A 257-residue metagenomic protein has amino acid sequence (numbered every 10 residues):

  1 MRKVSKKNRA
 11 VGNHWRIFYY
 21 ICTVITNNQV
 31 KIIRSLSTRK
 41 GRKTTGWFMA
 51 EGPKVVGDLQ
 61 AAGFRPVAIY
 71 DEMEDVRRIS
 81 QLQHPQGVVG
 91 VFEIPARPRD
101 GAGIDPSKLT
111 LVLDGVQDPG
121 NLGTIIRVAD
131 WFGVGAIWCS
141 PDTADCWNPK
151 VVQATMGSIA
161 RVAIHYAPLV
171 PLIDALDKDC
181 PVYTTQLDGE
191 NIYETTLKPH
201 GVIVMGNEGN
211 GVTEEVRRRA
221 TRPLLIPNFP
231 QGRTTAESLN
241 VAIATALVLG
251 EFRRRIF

Functional and structural regions predicted by a protein language model:
S5-I17: Positively charged N-terminal leader segments that act as targeting/secretion signals
F18-I69, T143-A144: Boundary-proximal intrinsically disordered activation/regulatory segments immediately upstream of a helical core
Y20-I21, G101-G189: RNA substrate-binding interface of SAM-dependent RNA methyltransferases
G52, Q117-T124, A236-A244: Amphipathic alpha-helical repeat scaffolds
E74-E93: Glycine/small-residue-rich loop that forms an oxyanion/phosphate-binding "nest" at active or ligand-binding sites
G90, W131-F132, C146-S158, E214 (+1 more regions): Structured adenosyl-cofactor binding patch, chiefly the S-adenosyl-L-methionine
T184-A236: Active-site/ligand-binding-proximal alpha/beta "capping" segment
